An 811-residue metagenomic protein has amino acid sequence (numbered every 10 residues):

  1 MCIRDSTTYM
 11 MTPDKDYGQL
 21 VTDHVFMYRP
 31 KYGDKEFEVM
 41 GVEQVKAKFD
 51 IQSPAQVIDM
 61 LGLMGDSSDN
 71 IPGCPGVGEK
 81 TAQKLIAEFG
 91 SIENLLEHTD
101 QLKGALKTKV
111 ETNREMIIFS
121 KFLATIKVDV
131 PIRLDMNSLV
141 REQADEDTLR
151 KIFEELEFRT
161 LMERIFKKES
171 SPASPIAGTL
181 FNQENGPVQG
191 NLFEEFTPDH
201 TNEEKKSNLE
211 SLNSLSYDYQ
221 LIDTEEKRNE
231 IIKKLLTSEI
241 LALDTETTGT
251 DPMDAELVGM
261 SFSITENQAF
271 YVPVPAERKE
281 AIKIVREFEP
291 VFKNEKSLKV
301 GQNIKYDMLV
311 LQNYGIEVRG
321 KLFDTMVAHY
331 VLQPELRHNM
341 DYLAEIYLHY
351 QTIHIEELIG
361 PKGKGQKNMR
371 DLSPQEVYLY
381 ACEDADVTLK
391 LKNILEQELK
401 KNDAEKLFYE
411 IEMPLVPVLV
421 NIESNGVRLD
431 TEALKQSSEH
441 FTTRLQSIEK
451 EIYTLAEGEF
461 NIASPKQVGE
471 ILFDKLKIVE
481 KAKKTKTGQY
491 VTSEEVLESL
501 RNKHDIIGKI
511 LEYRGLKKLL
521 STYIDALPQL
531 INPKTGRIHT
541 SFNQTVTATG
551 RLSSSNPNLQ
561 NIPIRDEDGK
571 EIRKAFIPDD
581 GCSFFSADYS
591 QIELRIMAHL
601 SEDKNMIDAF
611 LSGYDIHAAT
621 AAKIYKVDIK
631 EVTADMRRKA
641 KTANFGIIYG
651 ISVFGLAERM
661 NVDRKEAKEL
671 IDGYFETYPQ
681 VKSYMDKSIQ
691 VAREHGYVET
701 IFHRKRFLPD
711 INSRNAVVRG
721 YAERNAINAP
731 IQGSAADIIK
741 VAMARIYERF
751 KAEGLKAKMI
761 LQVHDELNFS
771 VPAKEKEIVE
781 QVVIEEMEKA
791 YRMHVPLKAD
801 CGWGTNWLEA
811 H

Functional and structural regions predicted by a protein language model:
M1-S6, R659: Conserved small/polar residues in nucleotide/adenosyl-binding loops
R4-I132, E345-Y347: Extended two-metal-dependent nuclease catalytic cores across DNA- and RNA-processing enzymes
Y17, T22-I51, K107-K109, F270-P290 (+3 more regions): Short alpha-helix plus adjacent loop in nuclease-associated cores
N113-A276, E335, L343, Y347 (+10 more regions): Conserved "right-hand" nucleotidyltransferase catalytic core of DNA-directed polymerases
T224-N229, K233-T245, D251-T325, R337 (+8 more regions): Structural signature of nuclease core domains in nucleic-acid processing machines
K367-R370, P417, S424, V479 (+6 more regions): Conserved catalytic core of nucleic-acid polymerases
L399-I411, L415, I738, A742-V763 (+1 more regions): Active-site palm subdomain of RNA-directed nucleic acid polymerases
T443, S447-K450, T454-G508, E676-N728 (+1 more regions): C-terminal polymerase-core module
